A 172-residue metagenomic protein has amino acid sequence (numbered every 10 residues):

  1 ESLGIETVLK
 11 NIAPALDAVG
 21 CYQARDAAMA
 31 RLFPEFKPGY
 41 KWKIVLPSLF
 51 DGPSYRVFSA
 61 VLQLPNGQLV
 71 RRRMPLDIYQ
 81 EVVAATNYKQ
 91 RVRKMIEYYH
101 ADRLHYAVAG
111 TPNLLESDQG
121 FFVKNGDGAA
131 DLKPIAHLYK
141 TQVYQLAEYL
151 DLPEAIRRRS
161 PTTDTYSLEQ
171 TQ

Functional and structural regions predicted by a protein language model:
E1-P112: ATP-dependent adenylation/nucleotidyltransferase module used to activate substrates
G110-Q172: Mid-to-C-terminal catalytic subdomains of enzymes that bind/position adenosyl phosphate moieties or nucleic-acid
